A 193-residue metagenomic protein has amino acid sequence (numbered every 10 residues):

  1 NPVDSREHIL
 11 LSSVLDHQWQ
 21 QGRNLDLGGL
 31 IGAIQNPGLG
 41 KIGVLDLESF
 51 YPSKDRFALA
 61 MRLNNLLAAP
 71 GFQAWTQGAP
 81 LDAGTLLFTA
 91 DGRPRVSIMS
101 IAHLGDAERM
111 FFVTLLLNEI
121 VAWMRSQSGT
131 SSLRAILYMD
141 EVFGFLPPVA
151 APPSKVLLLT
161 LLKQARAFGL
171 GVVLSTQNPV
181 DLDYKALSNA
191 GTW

Functional and structural regions predicted by a protein language model:
N1-T160, A167: P-loop NTPase motor domains
V156-W193: Conserved ATP-driven motor cores of ASCE-family P-loop NTPases powering translocation/secretion/packaging/pilus
